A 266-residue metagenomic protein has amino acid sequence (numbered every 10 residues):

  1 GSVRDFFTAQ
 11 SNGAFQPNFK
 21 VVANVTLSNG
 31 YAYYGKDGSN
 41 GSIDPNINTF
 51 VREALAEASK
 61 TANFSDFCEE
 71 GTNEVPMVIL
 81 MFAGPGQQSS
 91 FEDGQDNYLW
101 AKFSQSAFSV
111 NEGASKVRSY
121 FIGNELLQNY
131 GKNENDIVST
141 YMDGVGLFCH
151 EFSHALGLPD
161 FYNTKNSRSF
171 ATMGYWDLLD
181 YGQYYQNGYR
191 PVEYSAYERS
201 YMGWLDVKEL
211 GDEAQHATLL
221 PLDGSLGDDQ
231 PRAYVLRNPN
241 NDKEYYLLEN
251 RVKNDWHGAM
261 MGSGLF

Functional and structural regions predicted by a protein language model:
G1-R118: Active-site-proximal segments of metallohydrolase catalytic domains
M77, A83-M261: Extracellular hydrolytic enzyme modules, especially secreted metalloproteases of the metzincin/thermolysin-like class
S263-F266: Short secondary-structure subsegments characteristic of cysteine-rich extracellular domains
